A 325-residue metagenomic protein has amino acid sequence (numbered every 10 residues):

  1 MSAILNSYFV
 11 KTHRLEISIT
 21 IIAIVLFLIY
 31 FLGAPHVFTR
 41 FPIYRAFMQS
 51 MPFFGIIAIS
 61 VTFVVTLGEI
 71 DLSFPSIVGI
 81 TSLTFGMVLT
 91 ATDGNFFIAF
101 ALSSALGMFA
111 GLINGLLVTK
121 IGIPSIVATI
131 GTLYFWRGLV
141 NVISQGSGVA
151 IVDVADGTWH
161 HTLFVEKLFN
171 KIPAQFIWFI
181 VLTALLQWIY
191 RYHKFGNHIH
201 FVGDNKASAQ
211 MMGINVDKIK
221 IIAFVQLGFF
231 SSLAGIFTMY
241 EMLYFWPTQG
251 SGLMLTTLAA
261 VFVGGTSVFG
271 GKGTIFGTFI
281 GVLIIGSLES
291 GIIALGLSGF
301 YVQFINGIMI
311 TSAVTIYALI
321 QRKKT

Functional and structural regions predicted by a protein language model:
M1-A58, T92-I98, I214: Membrane-interfacial amphipathic/re-entrant helices at transmembrane-helix boundaries
M1-I24, L28, A184, D204-K218 (+1 more regions): Cytosolic-side transmembrane-helix boundaries in multi-pass membrane proteins
I4-K11, L67-I70, F109-D153, Y192-K194 (+3 more regions): Short loop segments and helix-boundary regions at transmembrane helix junctions of multi-pass inner-membrane proteins
K11, S125-H193, I219-I222, M242-G250: Transmembrane helix-bundle core of multi-pass membrane transporters and related energy-transducing complexes
E16, S125, K171-F179, K220 (+2 more regions): Loop-to-transmembrane alpha-helix initiation sites
F27-F31, R40-T92, L117-G122, L258-V261 (+2 more regions): Single transmembrane alpha-helix segments in multi-pass membrane proteins
N95-S103, F109-N114, V118, K167-F245: Helix-loop-helix "hairpin" substructures at the membrane interface of multi-pass membrane proteins
F224, F230-S231, E241-G307: Transmembrane alpha-helical segments in multi-pass inner-membrane proteins
